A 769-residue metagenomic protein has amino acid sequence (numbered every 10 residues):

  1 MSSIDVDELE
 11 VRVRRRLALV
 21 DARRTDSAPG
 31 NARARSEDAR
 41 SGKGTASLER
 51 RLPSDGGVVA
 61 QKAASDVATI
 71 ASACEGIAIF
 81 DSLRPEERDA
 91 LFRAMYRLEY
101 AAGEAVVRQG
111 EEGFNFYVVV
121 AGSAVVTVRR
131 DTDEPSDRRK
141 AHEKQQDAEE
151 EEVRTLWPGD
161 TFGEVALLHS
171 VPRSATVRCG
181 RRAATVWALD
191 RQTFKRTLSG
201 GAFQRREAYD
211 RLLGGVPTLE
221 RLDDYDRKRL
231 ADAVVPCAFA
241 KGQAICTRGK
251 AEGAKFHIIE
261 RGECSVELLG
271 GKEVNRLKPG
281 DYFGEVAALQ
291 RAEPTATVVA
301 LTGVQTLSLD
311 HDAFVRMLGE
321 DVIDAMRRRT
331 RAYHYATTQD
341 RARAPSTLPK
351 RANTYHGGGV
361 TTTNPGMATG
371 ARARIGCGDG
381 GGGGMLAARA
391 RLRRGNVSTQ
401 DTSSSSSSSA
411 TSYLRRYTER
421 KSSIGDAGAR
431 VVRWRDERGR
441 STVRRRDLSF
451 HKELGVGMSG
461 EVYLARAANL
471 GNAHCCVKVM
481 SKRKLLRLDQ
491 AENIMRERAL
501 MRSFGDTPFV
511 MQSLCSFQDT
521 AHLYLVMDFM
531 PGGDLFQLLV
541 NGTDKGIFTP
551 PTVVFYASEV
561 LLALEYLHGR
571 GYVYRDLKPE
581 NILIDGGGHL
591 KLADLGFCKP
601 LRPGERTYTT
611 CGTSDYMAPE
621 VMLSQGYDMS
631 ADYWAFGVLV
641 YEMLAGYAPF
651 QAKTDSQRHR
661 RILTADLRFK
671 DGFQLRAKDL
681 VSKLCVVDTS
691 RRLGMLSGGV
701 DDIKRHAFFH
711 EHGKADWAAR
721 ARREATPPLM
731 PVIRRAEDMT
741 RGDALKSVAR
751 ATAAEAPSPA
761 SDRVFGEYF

Functional and structural regions predicted by a protein language model:
A71-K144, E149, P158, G163 (+1 more regions): Regulatory nucleotide-sensing modules
E461: Conserved N-lobe ATP-binding subsite of Hanks-type protein kinase domains, especially the beta3 VAIK lysine
H474, V479-G505: Conserved N-lobe beta3->alphaC-helix segment of eukaryotic protein kinase catalytic domains
C515-S516: A short, aromatic-enriched beta-strand patch in the conserved N-lobe beta-sheet of the protein kinase catalytic domain
T520-D534, L538: Conserved short submotifs of the Hanks-type protein kinase catalytic core that shape the nucleotide-binding pocket
Y556-A557: Activation segment signature within eukaryotic-like protein kinase domains
S690, M695-F769: C-terminal regulatory tails of eukaryotic serine/threonine kinases
